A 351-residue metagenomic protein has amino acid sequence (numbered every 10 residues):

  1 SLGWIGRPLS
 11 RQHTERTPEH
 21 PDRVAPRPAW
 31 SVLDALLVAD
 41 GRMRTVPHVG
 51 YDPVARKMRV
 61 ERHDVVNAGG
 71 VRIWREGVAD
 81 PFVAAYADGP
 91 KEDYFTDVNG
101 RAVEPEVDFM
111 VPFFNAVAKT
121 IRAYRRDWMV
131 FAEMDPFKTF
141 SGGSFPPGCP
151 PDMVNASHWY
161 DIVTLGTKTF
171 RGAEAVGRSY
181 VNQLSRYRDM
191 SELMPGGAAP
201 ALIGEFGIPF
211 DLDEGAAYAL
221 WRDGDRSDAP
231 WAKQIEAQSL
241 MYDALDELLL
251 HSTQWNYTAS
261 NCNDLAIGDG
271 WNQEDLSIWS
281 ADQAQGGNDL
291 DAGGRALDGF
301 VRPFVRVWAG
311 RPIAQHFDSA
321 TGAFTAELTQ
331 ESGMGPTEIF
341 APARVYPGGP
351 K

Functional and structural regions predicted by a protein language model:
S1-K168, D189-G215, D243-N256, N263-L265: Active-site region of glycoside hydrolase catalytic domains
Q12-P21, G143-T167, R171-N182, D213-R344 (+1 more regions): Aromatic-rich peripheral "rim/lid" segments of glycoside hydrolase catalytic domains that contact and position glycan
N115, K119, G177, V181-D189 (+1 more regions): Amphipathic, non-transmembrane alpha-helical secondary structure
